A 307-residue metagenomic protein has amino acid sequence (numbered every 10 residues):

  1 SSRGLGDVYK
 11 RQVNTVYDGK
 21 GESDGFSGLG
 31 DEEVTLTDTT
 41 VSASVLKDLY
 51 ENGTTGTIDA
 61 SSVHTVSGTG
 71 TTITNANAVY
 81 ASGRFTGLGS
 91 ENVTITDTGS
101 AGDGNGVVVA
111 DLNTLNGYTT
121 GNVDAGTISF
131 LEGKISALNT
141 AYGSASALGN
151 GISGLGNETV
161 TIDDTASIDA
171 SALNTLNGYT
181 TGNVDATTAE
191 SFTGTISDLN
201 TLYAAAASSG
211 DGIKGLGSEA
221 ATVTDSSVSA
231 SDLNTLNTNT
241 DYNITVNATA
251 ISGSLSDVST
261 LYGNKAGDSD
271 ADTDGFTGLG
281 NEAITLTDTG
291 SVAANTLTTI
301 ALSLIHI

Functional and structural regions predicted by a protein language model:
S1-Y9, I305-H306: Single conserved hydrophobic/aromatic residue that forms the stacking wall/gate of nucleotide- or nucleobase-binding
R11-D24, T69-R84, G133-N150, G194-D211 (+1 more regions): Acidic/polar low-complexity surface segments
F26-L29, N157: Thr-biased low-complexity repeat/linker tracts and other Thr-enriched repetitive architectures
E32, V45, G56, E91 (+7 more regions): The right-handed parallel beta-helix/beta-solenoid scaffold, focusing on the short coil/turn and N-cap positions
T35-D38, S62-T65, T94-G99, G126-L131 (+5 more regions): Concave beta-strand-loop units of leucine-rich repeat
V41-A43, V109, D169-A170, S227-S231 (+1 more regions): Short, solvent-exposed linear patches
G89, D111-L112, N116-G117, A172 (+3 more regions): Extended alpha-helical interaction scaffolds
